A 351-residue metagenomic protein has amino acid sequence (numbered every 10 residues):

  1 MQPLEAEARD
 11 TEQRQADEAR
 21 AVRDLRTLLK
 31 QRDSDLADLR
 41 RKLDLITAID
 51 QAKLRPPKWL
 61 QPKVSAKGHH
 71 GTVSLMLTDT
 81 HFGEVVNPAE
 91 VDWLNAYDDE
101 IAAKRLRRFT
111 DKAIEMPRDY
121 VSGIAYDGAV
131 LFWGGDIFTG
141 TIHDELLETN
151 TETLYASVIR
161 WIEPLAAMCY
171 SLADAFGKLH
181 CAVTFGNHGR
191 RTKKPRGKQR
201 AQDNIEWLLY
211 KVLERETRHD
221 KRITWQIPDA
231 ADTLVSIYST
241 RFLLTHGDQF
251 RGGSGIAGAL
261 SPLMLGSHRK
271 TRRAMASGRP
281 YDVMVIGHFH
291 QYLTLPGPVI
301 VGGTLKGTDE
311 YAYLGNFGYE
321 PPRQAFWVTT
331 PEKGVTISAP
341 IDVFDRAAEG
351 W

Functional and structural regions predicted by a protein language model:
Q2-A167: N-terminal active-site segment of His-dependent metallophosphoesterases
R55-A66, E148-C181, F185, G189-Y238: Extended active-site neighborhood of metal-dependent phosphoesterases/phosphodiesterases
D79, D136, L165, G186 (+3 more regions): Divalent metal-coordination and catalytic microenvironments
T80, Y126-G140, G177-H180, T184-R191 (+1 more regions): Short, internal active-site loops enriched in acidic
N87, G140-L146, V183, R191-G197 (+1 more regions): A short acidic (Asp/Glu
Y120-D127, A173-L179, G278: Short helix-terminating capping/connector loops at secondary-structure junctions
A173, Q199-A230, I237-L243, D248-V343: Conserved beta-sheet core of the metallophosphoesterase superfamily
